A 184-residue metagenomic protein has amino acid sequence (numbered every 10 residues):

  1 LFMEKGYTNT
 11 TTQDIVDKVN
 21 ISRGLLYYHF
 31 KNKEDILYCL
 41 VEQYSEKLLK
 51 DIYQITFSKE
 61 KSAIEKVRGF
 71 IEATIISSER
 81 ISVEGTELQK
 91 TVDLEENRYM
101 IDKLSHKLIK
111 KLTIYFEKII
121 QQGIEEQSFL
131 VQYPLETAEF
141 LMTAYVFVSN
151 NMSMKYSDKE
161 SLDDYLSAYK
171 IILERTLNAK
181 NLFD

Functional and structural regions predicted by a protein language model:
L1-D35, C39-L40: Helix-turn-helix
E4-K5, K59, E126: Short coil/turn segments at alpha/beta junctions that flank glycine-rich nucleotide-binding fingerprints
L37, V41, S45, I101-I109 (+2 more regions): Amphipathic, non-transmembrane alpha-helical scaffold segments
C39, Q43, Y53-E84, A138-L141 (+1 more regions): Hydrophobic alpha-helical connector segments
I55-K59, G85-V92, M152-Y156: Secondary-structure edge/capping motif, primarily at the C-terminal ends of alpha-helices and the immediately following
I64-R68, L104-L108, Q121-F140, E160-D164: All-alpha amphipathic helical-bundle segments outside canonical DNA-binding/catalytic cores that form hydrophobic
I75, E79-E117, E125-S128, L135-E136: Short secondary-structure transition hinges
I76, I114-E126, T143-A144, N150-D184: C-terminal peripheral helix-coil segments that are non-catalytic and often amphipathic
